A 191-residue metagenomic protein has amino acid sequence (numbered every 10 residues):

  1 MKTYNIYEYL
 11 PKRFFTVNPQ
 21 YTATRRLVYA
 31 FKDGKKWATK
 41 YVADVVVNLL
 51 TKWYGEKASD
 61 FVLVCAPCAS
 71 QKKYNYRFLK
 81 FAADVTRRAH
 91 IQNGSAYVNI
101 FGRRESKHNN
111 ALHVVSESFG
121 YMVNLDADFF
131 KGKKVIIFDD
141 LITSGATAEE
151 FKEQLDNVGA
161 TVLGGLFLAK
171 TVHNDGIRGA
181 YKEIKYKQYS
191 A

Functional and structural regions predicted by a protein language model:
M1-A58, N99-K131, T171: Active-site-facing substrate-recognition patch
A58-A69: Short glycine-rich phosphate-binding loop at a beta-alpha junction
P67-R77: Glycine-rich phosphate-binding loops at beta-strand->alpha-helix junctions
R77-A83: Charged helix-capping and loop-helix junction motifs
V85-A89, L155-D156: Hydrophobic alpha-helical packing residues
I100, E105-A191: PRPP/pyrophosphate-binding module of the type I phosphoribosyltransferase fold
